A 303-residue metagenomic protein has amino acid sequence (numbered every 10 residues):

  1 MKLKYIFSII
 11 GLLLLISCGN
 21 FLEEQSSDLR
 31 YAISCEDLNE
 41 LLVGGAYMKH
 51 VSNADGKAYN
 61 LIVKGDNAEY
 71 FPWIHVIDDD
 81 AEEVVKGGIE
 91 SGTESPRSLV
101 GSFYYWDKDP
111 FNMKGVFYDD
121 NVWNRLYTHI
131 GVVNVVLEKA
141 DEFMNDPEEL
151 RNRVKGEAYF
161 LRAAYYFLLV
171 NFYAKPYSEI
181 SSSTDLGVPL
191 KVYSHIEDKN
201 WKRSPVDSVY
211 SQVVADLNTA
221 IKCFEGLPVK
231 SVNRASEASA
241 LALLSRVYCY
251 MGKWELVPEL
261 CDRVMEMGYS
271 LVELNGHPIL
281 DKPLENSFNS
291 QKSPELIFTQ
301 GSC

Functional and structural regions predicted by a protein language model:
M1-I16: Sec-dependent bacterial lipoprotein signal peptides
C18-D78: Membrane-proximal, proline-rich intrinsically disordered regions
C18-G19, A238, L243-N275: Aromatic-residue-lined binding/catalytic grooves and analogous aromatic/hydrophobic interfacial grooves in multimeric
N53-I77, C261-C303: Hydrophobic-face positions in mid-chain alpha helices that act as interaction patches
E94-Y173, S204-D207, T219-G226: Conserved, well-structured interaction surfaces
I130-V133, Y210, L217, C261 (+1 more regions): Inward-facing hydrophobic residues that define packing positions of alpha-helical scaffold repeats
F172-D207, S211: Short coil/linker segments at helix-helix boundaries
